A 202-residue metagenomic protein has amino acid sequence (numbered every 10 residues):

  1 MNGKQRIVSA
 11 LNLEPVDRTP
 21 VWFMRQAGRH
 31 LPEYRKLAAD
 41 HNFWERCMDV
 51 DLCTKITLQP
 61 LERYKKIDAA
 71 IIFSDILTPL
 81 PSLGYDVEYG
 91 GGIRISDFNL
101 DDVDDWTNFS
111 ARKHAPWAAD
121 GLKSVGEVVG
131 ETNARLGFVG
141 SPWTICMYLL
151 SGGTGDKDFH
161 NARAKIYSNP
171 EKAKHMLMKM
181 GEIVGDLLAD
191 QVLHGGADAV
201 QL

Functional and structural regions predicted by a protein language model:
M1-Y89: N-terminal basic, low-complexity leaders that serve as flexible interaction/assembly modules and, when applicable, as
N2-G3, M48-I56, S110-A118, M176-I183: Soluble or luminal CAZymes and related metallo-dependent hydrolases
R6, G28-P32, R94-D97, F159-A162: Short hydrophobic/aromatic-rich motifs at helix boundaries and adjacent loops
M24-R29, D75-L77, G92, V139-G155: Short glycine-enriched loops at secondary-structure junctions
L37, G84-G90, N99-W106, L149-A164: Surface-exposed, active-site-proximal loop segments in enzymatic domains
A39-F43, L100-A111, I166-A173: Short glycine/proline- and acidic residue-enriched helix-loop micro-motifs that form flexible lids or anion-recognition
G91-E127: A gly/proline- and charged-residue-enriched helix-loop-helix capping module
H114-L202: Active-site loop segments of alpha/beta catalytic cores
